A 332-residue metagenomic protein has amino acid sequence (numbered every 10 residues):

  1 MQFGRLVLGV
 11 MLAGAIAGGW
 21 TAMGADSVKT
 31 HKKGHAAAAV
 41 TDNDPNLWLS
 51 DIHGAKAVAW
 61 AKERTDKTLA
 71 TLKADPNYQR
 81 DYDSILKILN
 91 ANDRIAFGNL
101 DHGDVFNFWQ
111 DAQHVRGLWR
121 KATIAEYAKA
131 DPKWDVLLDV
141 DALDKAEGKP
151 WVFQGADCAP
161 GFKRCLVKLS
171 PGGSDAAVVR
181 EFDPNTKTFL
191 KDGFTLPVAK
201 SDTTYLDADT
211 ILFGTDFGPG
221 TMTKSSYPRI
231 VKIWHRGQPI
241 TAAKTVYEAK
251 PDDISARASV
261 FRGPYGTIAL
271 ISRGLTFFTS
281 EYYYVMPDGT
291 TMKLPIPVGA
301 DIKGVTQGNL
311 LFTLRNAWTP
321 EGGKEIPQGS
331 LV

Functional and structural regions predicted by a protein language model:
M1-L8: Bacterial N-terminal signal peptides that target proteins for export
L8-G14, G19-V332: Beta-propeller folds
